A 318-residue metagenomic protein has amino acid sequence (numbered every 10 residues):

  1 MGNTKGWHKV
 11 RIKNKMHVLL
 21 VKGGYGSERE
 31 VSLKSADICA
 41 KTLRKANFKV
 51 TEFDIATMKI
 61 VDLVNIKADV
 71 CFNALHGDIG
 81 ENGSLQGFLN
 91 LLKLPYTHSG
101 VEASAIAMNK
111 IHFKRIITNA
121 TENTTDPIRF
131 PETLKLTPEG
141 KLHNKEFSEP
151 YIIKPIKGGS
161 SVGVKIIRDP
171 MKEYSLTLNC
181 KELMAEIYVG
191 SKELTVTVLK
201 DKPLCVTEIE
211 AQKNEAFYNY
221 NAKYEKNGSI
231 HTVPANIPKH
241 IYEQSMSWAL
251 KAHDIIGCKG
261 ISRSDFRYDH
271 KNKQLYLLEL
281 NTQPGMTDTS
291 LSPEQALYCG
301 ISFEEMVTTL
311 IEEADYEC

Functional and structural regions predicted by a protein language model:
M1-M108, H112, I116, A120 (+3 more regions): ATP-binding N-terminal substructure of ATP-dependent carboxylate-amine bond-forming enzymes
G2, G6-K22, I106-K192: Active-site nucleotide/adenylate-binding loops and adjacent lid/helix of ATP-dependent enzymes
G6, Q274-C318: C-terminal active-site "lid" helix and adjoining low-complexity regulatory extension at the edge of ATP-using catalytic
V50, P95-Y96, F130, Y151 (+1 more regions): Hydrophobic beta-strand scaffold residues
L136, V164-D169, V198-K200, D269 (+2 more regions): Short beta-strand-to-turn element immediately C-terminal to the catalytic PLP-Schiff-base lysine in fold type I
R168-S247, Q274-Y276: Phosphate-binding site of ATP-dependent enzymes
I187, H253-M286, A296: Conserved metal-phosphate-binding beta-hairpin within the catalytic cores of diverse ATP-dependent phosphoryl-transfer
